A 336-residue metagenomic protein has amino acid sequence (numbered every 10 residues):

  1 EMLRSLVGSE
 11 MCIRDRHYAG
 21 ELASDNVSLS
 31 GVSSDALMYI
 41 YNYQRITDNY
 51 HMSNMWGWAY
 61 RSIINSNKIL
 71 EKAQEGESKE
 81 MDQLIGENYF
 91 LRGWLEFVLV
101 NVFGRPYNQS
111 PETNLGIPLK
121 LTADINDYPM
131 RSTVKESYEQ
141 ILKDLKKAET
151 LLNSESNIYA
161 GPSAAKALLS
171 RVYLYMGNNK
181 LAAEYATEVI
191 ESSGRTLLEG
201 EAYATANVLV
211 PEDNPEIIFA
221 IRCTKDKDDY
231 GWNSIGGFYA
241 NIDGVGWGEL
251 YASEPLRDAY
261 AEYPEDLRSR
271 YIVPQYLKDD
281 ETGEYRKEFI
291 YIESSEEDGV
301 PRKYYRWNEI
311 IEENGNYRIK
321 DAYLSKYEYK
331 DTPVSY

Functional and structural regions predicted by a protein language model:
E1, S33-F103, S132-T133, T150-N153 (+1 more regions): Conserved, well-structured interaction surfaces
E1-I13: Single conserved hydrophobic/aromatic residue that forms the stacking wall/gate of nucleotide- or nucleobase-binding
D15-L29, R105-T113, S154, A160-G237: Short, surface-exposed recognition loops and adjoining beta-strand edges that mediate ligand/DNA contacts, enriched
I63-S66, Y138, L145, A186 (+1 more regions): Inward-facing hydrophobic residues that define packing positions of alpha-helical scaffold repeats
M81, E112, V134, N157-I158: Short coil/turn linker motifs that delimit alpha-helical repeat modules in TPR/alpha-solenoid proteins
V102-E139: Short coil/linker segments at helix-helix boundaries
R195-Y336: Elongated scaffold/linker segments in the mid-to-C-terminal portions of large proteins
